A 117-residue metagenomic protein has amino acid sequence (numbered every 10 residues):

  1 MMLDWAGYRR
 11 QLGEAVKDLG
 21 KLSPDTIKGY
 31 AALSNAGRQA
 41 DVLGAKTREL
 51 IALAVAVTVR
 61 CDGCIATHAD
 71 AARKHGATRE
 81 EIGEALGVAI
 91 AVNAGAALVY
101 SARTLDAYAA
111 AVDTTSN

Functional and structural regions predicted by a protein language model:
M1-T47, Y100-N117: Acidic, glycine/proline-rich low-complexity segments that act as flexible tails and inter-domain linkers
K28, T67-E81: Iron-sulfur (Fe-S) cluster-binding segments and ferredoxin-like electron-carrier domains, especially [2Fe-2S]
S34-N35, A52, A69-R73, G87: Amphipathic alpha-helical segments within well-ordered protein domains
V42-V59, E80-G87: Immediate flanking context of iron-sulfur cluster ligation sites
C61-C64: Short cysteine clusters
G76-L86, V112-N117: Charge-rich, acidic-biased intrinsically disordered regions
G83-Y108: C-terminal structural segments of small proteins and small subunits
